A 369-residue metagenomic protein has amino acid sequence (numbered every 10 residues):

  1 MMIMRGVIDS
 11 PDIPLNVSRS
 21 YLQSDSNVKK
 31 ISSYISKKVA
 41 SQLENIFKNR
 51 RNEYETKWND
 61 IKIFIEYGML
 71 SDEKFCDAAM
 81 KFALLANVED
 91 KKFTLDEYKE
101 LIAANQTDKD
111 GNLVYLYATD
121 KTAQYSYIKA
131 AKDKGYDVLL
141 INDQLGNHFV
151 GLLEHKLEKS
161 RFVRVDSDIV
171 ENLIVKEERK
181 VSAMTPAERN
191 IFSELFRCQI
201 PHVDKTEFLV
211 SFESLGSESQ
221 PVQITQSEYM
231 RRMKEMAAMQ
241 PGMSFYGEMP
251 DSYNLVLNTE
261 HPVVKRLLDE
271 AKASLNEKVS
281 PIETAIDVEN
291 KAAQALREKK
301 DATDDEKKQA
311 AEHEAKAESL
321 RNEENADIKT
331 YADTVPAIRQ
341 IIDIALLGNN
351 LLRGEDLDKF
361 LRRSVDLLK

Functional and structural regions predicted by a protein language model:
M1-K369: Conserved GHKL (Bergerat-fold) ATPase module
